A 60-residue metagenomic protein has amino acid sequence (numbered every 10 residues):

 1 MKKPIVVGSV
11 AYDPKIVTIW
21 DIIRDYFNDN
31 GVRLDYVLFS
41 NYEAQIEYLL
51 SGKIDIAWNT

Functional and structural regions predicted by a protein language model:
M1-K53, N59: N-terminal hydrophobic or amphipathic helices and topogenic motifs
